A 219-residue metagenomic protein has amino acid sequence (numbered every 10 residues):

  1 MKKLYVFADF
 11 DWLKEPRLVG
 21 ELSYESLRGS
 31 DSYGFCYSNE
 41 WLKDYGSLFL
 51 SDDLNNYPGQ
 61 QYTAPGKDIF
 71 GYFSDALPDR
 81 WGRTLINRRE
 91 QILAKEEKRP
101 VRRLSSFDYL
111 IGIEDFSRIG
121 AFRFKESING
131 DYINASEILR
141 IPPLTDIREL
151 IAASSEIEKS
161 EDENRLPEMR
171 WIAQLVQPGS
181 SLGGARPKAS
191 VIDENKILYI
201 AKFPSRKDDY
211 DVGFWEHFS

Functional and structural regions predicted by a protein language model:
M1-S219: Phosphate/dinucleotide-binding and metal-coordinating scaffold of catalytic cores in nucleotide-dependent enzymes
